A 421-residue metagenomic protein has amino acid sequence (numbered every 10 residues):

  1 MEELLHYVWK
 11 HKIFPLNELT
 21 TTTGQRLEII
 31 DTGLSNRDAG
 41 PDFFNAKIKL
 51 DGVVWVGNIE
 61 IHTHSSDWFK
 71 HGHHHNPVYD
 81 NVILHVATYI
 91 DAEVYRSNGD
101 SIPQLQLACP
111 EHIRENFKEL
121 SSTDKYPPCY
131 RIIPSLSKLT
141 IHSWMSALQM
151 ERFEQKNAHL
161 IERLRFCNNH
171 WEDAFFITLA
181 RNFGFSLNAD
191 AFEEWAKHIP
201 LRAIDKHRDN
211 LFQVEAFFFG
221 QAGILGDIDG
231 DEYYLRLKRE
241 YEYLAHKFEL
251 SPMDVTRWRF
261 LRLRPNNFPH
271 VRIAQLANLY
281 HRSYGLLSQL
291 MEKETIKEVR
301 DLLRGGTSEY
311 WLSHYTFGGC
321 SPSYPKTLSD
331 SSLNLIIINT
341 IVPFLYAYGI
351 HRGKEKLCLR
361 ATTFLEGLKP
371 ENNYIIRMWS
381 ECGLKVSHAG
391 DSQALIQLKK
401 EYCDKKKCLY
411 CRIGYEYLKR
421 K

Functional and structural regions predicted by a protein language model:
M1-H6: N-terminal "leader" segments that precede or initiate the main folded domain
Y7-S66, Y79: N-terminal ordered "arm"
F44, V54-W55, E60, S66-Q104: N-terminal accessory interaction module
S65-D67, I90-A92, E111-I113, F185 (+2 more regions): Short loop/turn segments at secondary-structure transitions that flank enzyme active sites
D80-V82, V86-S143: Compact, glycine/acidic-enriched structural inserts
L148-A394, K407: Hydrophobic, aromatic-lined core segments that form the binding pocket/scaffold for planar heteroaromatic ligands
Q393-K421: Cysteine-cluster motifs in flexible loop/terminal segments that predominantly coordinate metals
